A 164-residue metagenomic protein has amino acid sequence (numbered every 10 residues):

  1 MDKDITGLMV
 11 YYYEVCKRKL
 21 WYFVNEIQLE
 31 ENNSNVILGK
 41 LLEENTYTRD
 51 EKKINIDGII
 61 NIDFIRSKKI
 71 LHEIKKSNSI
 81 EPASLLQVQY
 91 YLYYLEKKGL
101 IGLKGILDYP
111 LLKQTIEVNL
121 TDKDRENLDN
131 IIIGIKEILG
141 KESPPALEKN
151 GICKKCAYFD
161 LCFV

Functional and structural regions predicted by a protein language model:
M1-I56: Charged, glycine-rich intrinsically disordered N-terminal tails and low-complexity linkers that flank
M1-K3, G134-L147: Short, intrinsically disordered, charge-biased short linear motifs at domain edges
V10, C16-L20, S143-V164: Cysteine-cluster motifs in flexible loop/terminal segments that predominantly coordinate metals
W21-L29, L95-G102, V164: Short helix-capping/linker segments at secondary-structure and domain boundaries
E26, G58, K76-N78: Short glycine-rich, polar/acidic loop-and-turn segments at beta strand-coil junctions
N32-K68, I80, L86, K113-L120: Active-site metal-binding core of divalent-cation-utilizing nuclease and nuclease-like domains
N55, N61-I62, L95-E96, S143-A146: Short, flexible, glycine/charge-rich loop motifs used to bind or transfer phosphoryl groups or to couple energy/partner
R66-L139, G151, D160: Nucleic-acid nuclease catalytic cores
